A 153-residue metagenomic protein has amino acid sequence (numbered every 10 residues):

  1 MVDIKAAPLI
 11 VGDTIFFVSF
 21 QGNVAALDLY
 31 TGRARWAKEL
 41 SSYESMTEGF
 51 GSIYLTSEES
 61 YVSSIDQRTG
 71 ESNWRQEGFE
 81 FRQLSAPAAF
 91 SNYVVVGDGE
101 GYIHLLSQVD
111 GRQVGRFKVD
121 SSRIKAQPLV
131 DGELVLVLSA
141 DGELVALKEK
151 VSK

Functional and structural regions predicted by a protein language model:
M1-V11, R33-F50, N73-F90, Q113-G132 (+1 more regions): Extracytoplasmic beta-rich repeat domains
D3, G12, S19-F20, S57-E58 (+2 more regions): Structural signature of WD-repeat beta-propellers
D28-T31, D66-T69, S107-G111, E149-S152: Short loop/turn segments that connect beta-strands within beta-propeller blades
L84-Q108: C-terminal hydrophobic structural anchor segments that stabilize assembly/packing rather than catalytic chemistry
